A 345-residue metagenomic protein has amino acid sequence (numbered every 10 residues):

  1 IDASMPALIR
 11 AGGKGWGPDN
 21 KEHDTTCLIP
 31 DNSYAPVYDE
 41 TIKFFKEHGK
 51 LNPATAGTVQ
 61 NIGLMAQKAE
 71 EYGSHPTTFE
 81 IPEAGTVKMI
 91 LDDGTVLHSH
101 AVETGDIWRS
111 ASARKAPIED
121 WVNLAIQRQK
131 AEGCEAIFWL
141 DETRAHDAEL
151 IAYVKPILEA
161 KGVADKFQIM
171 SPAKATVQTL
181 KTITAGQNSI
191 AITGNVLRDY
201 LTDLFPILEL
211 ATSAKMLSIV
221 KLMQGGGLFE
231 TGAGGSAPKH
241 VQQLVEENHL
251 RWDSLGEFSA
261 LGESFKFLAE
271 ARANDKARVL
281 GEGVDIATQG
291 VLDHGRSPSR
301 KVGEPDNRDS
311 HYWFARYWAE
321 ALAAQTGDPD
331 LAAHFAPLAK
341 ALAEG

Functional and structural regions predicted by a protein language model:
I1-E132, I137-A152, A160-Q168, P172-K174 (+2 more regions): Extended, well-ordered protein cores
I157, L180: Contiguous ligand/interfacial binding patches
A273-N274, G327-A333: Structural helix-adjacent loops and short alpha-helical linkers that scaffold large soluble proteins
Y312, A339-L342: Alpha-helical transition-metal enzyme core signature, strongest for iron centers
R316, A343-E344: Amphipathic alpha-helical hairpins/coiled-coils and adjacent low-complexity
W318-G327: Short, charged/polar, low-complexity loop and linker segments that flank or interrupt alpha-helical bundles
A332-K340: Short, charged, amphipathic alpha-helical segments
